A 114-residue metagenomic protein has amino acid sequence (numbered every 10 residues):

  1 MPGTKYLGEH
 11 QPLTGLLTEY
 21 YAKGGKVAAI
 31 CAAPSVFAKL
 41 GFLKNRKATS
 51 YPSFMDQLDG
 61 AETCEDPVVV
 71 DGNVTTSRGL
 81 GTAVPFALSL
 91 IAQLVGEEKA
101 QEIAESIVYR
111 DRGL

Functional and structural regions predicted by a protein language model:
M1-L114: Active-site-adjacent pocket-lining segments in enzyme domains
